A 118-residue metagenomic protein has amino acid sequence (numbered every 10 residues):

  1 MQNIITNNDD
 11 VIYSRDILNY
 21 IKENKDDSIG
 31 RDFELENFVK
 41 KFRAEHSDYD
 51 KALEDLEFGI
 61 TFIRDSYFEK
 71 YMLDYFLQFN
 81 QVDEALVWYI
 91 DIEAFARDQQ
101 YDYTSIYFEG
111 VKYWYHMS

Functional and structural regions predicted by a protein language model:
M1-S118: Acidic interaction surfaces
